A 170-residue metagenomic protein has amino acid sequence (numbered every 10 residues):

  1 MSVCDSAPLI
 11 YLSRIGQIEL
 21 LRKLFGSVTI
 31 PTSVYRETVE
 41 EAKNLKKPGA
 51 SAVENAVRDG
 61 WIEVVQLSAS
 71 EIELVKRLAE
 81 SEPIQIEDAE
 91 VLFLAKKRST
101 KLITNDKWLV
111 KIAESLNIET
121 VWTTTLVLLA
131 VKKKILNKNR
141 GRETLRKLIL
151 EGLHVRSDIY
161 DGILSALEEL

Functional and structural regions predicted by a protein language model:
M1-V3, A7-T100, K107, I118 (+2 more regions): Active-site-proximal, substrate-binding regions of enzyme catalytic domains and RNA-binding/basic surfaces
Q17, R98-I103, V131-K138: Short helix-capping/linker segments at secondary-structure and domain boundaries
V110-L170: Acidic, PIN/NYN-like endoribonuclease modules and their adjacent C-terminal/linker elements
